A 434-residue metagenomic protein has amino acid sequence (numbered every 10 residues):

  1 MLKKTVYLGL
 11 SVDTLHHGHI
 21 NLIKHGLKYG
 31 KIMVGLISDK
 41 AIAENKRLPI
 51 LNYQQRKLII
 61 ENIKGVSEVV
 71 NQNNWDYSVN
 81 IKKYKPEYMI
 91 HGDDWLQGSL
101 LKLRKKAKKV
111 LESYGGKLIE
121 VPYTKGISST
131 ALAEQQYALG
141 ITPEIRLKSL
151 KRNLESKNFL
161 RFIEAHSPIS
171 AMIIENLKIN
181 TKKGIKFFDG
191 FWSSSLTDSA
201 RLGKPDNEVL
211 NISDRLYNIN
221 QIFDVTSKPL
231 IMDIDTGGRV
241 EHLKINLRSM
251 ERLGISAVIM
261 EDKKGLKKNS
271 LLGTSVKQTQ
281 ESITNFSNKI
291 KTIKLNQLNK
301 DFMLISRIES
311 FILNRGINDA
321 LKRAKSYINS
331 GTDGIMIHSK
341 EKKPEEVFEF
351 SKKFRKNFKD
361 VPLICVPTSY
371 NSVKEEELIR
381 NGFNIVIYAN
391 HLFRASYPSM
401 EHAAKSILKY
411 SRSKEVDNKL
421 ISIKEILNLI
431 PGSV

Functional and structural regions predicted by a protein language model:
M1-E144: Nucleotidyltransferase catalytic core that binds NTPs
D13, N74-W75, Y123-G126, P168 (+4 more regions): Short, surface-exposed acidic/glycine-rich loop or hinge patches that mediate macromolecular interfaces
L36, N73, G92-D94, P122-Y123 (+5 more regions): Short secondary-structure boundary segments
G65-E68, G140, F383-L392: Short amphipathic alpha-helical segments with coiled-coil-like heptad repeat character
K85, G316, P431-V434: Glycine-centered helix-coil hinge/cap
S99-V121, S270-L271, S275-I283, K352-L363 (+1 more regions): Short acidic, glycine/proline-enriched helix-loop-strand junctions
L139-L150, I169, H391-V434: Extended, intrinsically disordered, low-complexity segments
E144-C365, S372-I387, A395, E401: Alpha/beta enzyme core
